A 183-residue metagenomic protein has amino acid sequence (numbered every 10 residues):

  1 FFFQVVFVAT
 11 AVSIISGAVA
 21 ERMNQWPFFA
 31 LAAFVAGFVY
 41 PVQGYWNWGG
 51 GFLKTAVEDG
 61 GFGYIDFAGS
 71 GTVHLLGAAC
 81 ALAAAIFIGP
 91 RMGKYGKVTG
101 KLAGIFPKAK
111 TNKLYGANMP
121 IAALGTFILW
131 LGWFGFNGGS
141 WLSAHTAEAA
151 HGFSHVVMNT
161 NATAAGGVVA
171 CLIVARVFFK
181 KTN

Functional and structural regions predicted by a protein language model:
F1-N183: Hydrophobic alpha-helical transmembrane bundles of multi-pass membrane proteins
